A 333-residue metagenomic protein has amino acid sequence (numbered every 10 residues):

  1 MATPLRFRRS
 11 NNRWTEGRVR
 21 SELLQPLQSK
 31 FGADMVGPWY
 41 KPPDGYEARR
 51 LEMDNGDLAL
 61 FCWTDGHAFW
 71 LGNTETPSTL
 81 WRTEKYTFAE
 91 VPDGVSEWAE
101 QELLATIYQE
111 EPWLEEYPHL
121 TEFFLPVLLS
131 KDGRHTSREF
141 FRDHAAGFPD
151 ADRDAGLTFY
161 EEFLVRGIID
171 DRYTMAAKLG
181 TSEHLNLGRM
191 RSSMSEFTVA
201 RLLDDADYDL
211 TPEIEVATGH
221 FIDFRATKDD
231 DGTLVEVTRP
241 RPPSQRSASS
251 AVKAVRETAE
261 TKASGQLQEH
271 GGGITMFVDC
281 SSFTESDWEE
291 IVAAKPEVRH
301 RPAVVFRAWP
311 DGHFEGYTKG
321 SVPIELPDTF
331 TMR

Functional and structural regions predicted by a protein language model:
M1-A206, R239-R333: Charged, structured surface patches that assemble and position nucleic-acid processing machinery
E196, E213, E236: Acidic-residue sensor for enzyme active/binding pockets
D204-T227: A short acidic/basic microdomain associated with nuclease active sites
T211-P212, L234, F277: A structural signal for short, well-ordered beta-strand segments and their strand-loop junctions that often border
V216, T227-D229, Q268, E297-V298: A generic structural signal for short, solvent-exposed coil/turn residues that cap or connect secondary-structure
H220, D230, H270-G272: Residue-level preference for short coil/turn positions at secondary-structure junctions
R225-E236: Active-site beta-strand-loop-beta-strand hairpin of nuclease catalytic cores that positions key catalytic residues
